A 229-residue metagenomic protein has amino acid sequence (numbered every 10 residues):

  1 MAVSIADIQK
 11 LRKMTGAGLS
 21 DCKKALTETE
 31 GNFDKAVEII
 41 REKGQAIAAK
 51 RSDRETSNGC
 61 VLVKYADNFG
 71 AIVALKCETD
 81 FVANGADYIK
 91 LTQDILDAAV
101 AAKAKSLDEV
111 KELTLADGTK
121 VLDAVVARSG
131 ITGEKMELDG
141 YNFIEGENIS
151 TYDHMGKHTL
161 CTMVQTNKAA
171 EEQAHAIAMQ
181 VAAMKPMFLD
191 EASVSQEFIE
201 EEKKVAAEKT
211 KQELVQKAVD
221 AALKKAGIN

Functional and structural regions predicted by a protein language model:
A2-N229: N-terminal assembly/interaction segments in proteins that build large macromolecular machines
